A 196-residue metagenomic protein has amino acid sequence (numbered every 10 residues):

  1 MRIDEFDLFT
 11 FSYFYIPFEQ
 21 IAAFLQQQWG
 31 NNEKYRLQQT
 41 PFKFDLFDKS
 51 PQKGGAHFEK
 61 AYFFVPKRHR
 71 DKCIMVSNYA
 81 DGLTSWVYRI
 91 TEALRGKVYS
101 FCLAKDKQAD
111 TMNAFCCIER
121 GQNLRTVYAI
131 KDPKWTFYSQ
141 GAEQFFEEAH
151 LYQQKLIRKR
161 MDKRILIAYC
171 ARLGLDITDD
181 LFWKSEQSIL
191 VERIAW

Functional and structural regions predicted by a protein language model:
M1-R36: Short, extreme N-terminal segment that most often corresponds to the first beta-strand
L25, W29-A56: A glycine-rich (often HGG/GG-containing) alpha/beta subdomain
F47-W196: Charged interaction segments
